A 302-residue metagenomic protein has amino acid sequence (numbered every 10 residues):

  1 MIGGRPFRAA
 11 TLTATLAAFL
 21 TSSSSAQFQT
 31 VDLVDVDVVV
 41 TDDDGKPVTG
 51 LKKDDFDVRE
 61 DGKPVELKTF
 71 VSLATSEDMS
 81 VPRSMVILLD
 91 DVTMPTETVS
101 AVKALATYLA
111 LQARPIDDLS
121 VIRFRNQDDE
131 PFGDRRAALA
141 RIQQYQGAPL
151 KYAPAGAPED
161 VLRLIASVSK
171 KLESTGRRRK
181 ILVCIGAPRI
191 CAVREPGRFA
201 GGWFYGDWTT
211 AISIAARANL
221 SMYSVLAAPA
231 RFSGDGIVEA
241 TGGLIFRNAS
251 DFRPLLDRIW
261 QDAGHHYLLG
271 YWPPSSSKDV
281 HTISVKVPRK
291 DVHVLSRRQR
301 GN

Functional and structural regions predicted by a protein language model:
M1-T13: Bacterial N-terminal signal peptides that target proteins for export
A10-S22: Bacterial N-terminal signal peptides
S24-N302: Scaffold/interface architecture of coatomer-like assemblies
